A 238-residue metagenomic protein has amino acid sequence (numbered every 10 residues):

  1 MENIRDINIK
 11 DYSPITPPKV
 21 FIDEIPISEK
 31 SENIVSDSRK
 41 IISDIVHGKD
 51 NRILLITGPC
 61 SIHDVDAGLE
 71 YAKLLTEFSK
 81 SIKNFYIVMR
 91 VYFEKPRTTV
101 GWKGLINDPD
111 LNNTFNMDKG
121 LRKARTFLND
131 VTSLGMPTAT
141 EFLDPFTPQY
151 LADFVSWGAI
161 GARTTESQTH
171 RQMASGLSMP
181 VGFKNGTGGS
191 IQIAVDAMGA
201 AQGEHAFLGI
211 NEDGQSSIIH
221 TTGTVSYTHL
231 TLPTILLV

Functional and structural regions predicted by a protein language model:
M1-Y12: Polybasic, low-complexity association/targeting segments
Y12-V46: N- or domain-start disorder-to-order transition segments that initiate the globular core
V35, I62-H63, G68, A72: Metallocofactor- and cofactor-centric catalytic cores in central/energy metabolism, strongly enriched
L55-T57, I87-V91, T138-T140, V181-F183 (+1 more regions): Hydrophobic faces of well-ordered beta-strands that scaffold small-molecule active sites in alpha/beta enzyme cores
K73-L151, V155-S156: A generic, well-ordered mixed alpha/beta core segment in the N-terminal half of proteins
P109-A124, W157-V181, L208-I210: Acidic, His- and aromatic-enriched active-site or binding-groove loops in soluble protein domains that engage sugars
T228-T234: Conserved small/polar residues in nucleotide/adenosyl-binding loops
